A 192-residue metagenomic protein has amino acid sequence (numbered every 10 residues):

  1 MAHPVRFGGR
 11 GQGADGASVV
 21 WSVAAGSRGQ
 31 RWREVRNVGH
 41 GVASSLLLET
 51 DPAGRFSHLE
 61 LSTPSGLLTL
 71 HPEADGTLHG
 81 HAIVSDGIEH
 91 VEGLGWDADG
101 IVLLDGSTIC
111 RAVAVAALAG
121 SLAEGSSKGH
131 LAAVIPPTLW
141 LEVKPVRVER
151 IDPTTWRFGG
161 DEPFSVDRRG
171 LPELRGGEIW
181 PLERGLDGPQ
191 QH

Functional and structural regions predicted by a protein language model:
M1-H58: Short N-terminal edge-element motif at the start of the domain
M1-V20, A24-G26, L70-G159, P189: Solvent-exposed helix/loop surface patches that form functional interfaces
A17-W21, S44-L47, G66-L70, E162-F164 (+1 more regions): A structural detector for short beta-strand units
A24, E49-A53, E73, S165-R169 (+1 more regions): Short beta-strand micro-motifs enriched in acidic
Q30, S44-G54, E60-S62, L141-G160: Hydrophobic beta-sheet segments that form the core/acyl-binding groove of ACP/CoA-dependent acyl-chain-processing
W32-E34, F56-L61, L78-H81, F158 (+1 more regions): Short hydrophobic/aromatic-rich beta-strand segments that constitute the beta-sheet cores of beta-sandwich/beta-barrel
G39-D86: Hydrophobic/aromatic-rich structural module bridging two neighboring secondary-structure elements via a short loop
R157-H192: C-terminal structured interaction module
